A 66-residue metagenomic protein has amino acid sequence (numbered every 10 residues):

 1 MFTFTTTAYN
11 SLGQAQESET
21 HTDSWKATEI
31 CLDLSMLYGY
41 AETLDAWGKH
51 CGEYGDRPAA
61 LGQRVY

Functional and structural regions predicted by a protein language model:
M1, A27-E29, G62: Low-complexity, intrinsically disordered short peptide segments enriched in small/polar/basic residues
M1-A15, D45: Short aromatic-glycine-(Arg/Gly/Cys) micro-motifs in beta-strand/loop hairpins
L12-G13, H21-W47: A short, charged, amphipathic alpha-helix used as a generic interaction element across diverse proteins
S35-Y66: Short, mixed-charge low-complexity intrinsically disordered segments
